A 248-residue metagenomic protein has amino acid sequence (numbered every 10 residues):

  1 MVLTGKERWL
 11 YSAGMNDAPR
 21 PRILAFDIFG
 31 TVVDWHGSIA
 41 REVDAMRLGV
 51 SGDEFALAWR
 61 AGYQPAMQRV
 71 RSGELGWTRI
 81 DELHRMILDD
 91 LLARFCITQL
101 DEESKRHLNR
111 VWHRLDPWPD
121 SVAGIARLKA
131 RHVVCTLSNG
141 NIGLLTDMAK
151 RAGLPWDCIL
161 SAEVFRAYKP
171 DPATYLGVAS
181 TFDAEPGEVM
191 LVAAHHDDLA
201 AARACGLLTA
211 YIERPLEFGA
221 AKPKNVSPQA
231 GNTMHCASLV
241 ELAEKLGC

Functional and structural regions predicted by a protein language model:
V2-R22, A126, G140-C248: Asp-based, Mg2+/Mn2+-dependent phosphohydrolase catalytic module
D17-P119: N-terminal helical cap/lid subdomain that shapes the substrate entry/recognition surface in HAD-like hydrolases
H36-G37, V122, D171-P172: Conserved strand-to-helix beginnings and helix N-cap segments that scaffold or border functional pockets
R41, A45, M86, D90 (+6 more regions): Residue-level signal for well-ordered alpha-helical scaffold segments within enzymatic catalytic domains
L48-S51, A93, A130-R131, L154-P155 (+1 more regions): Short glycine/proline-enriched coil/turn segments at helix->beta-strand junctions
E82-I87, A123, A173, A237: Generic recognition of short, well-ordered alpha-helical interface segments
L100-R151, I159-A162: Substrate-recognition element of Asp-dependent hydrolases with the DxDx(T/V) motif
